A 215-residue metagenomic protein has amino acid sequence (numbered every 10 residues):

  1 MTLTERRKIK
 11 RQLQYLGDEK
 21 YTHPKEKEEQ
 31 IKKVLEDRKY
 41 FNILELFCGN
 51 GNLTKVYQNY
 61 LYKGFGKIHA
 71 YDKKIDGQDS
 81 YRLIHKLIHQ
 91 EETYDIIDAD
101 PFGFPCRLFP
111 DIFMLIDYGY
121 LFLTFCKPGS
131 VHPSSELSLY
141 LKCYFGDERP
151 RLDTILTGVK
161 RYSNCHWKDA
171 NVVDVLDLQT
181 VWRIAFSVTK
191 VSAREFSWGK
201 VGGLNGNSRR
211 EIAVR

Functional and structural regions predicted by a protein language model:
M1-Y60, Y71, A213-R215: S-adenosyl-L-methionine
G66, A70-K74: Conserved acidic E/D residue at the C-terminus of a beta-strand in Rossmann-like folds
K73-I96: S-adenosyl-L-methionine
G103-I112, I116: A short, conserved alpha-helix within the catalytic core of class I
Y118-H132: Conserved beta-strand signature within the Rossmann-like core of class I S-adenosyl-L-methionine
Y140-S187: A conserved mid-domain beta-alpha-beta active-site/ligand-binding segment of alpha/beta enzyme cores
K168-R215: Rossmann-like AdoMet/SAM-dependent catalytic core
